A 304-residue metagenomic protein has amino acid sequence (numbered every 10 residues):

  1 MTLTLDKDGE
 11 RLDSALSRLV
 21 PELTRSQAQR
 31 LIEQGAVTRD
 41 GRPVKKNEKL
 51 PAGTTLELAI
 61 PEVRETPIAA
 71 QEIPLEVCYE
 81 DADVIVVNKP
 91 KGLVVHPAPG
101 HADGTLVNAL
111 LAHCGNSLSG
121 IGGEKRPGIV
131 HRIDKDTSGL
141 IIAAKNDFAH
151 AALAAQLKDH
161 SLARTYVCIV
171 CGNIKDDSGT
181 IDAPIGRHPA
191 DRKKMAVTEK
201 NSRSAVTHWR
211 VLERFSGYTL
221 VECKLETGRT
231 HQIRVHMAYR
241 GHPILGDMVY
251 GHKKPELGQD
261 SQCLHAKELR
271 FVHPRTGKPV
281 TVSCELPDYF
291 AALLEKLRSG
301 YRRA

Functional and structural regions predicted by a protein language model:
M1-T180, P184-P189, L286-R298: RNA pseudouridine synthases
D40-K45, G217-L220, P255: Short alpha-helix capping/helix-loop boundary micro-motifs
L58-I60, P189-K194, S204, V249-P255: Short Pro/Gly-enriched beta-strand edge/turn motifs at strand-loop
R64, R240-M248: Cytochrome P450 core scaffold surrounding the K-helix E-X-X-R motif and the conserved "meander" helix-loop region
V77, V170, H208-V211, I244: Conserved hydrophobic positions within beta-strands
G123-A155, L162-A163, D182, G186-A238 (+1 more regions): The conserved catalytic core of RNA pseudouridine synthases
L245-R275, V280: RNA substrate-recognition surfaces in RNA-acting enzymes
